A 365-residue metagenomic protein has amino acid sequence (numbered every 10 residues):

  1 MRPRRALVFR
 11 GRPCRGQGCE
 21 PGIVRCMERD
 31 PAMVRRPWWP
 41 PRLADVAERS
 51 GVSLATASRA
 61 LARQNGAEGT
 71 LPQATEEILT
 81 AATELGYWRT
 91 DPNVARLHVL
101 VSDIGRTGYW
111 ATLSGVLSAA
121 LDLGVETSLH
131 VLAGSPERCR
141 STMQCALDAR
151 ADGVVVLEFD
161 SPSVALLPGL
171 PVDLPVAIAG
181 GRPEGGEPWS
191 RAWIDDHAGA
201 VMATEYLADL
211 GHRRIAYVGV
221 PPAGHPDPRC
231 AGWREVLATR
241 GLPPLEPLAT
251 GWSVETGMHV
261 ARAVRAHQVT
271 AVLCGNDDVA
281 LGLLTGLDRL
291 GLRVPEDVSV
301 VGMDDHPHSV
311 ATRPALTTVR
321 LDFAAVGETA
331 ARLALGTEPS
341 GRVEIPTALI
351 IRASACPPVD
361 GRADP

Functional and structural regions predicted by a protein language model:
R4-N93: N-terminal helix-turn-helix DNA-binding module of bacterial transcription factors
M33, P72, E76, T80-G153 (+1 more regions): Amphipathic helical "hinge" segments at domain boundaries
L54-R59, D91-G105, Y206, R214-V220: Short beta-strand segments enriched in small/hydrophobic residues
A120-L132, Y217, R234-E255: Short beta-strand elements in bilobed, periplasmic/extracellular small-molecule ligand-binding domains
V156-M202, D278, D304-L316: Flexible loop/hinge segments that line or gate small-molecule binding clefts
A177, S190-V218, D227, V254-A263 (+2 more regions): Hydrophobic alpha-helical segments within soluble ligand-binding/sensing domains
V201-R240, E246-P247, R342-C356: An alpha-beta-alpha
L245, A263-P365: Flexible loop/turn connectors
